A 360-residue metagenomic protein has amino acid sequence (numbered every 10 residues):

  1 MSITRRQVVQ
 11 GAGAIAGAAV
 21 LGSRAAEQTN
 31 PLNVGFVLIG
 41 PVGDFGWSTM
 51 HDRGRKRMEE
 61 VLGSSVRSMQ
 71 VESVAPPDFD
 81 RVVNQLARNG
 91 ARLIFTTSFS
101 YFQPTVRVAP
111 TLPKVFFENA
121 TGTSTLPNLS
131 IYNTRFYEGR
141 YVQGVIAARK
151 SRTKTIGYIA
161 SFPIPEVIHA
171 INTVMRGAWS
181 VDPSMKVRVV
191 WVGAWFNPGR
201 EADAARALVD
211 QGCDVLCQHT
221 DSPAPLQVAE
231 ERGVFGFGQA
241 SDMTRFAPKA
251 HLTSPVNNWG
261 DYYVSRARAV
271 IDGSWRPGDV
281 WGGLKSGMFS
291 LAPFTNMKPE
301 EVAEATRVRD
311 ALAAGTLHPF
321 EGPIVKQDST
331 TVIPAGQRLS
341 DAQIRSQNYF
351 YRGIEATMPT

Functional and structural regions predicted by a protein language model:
M1-A16: N-terminal secretory signal peptides and thylakoid transit peptides that target proteins across membranes
G22-F36: C-terminal segment of N-terminal export signals and the immediately downstream linker at the start of the mature
G35-M58, M69-P76, F99, P163-H169: Extracytoplasmic "Venus flytrap"
R55, V142-M185, V189, D279-P299: An alpha-beta-alpha
A91-S98, E118-A120, Q211-S222, Q239: Periplasmic-binding protein-like
P110-T134, S241-K249: Flexible loop/hinge segments that line or gate small-molecule binding clefts
Y132-K154, V256-S274: Hydrophobic alpha-helical segments within soluble ligand-binding/sensing domains
D272-T360: Segments of small-molecule ligand-sensing domains
